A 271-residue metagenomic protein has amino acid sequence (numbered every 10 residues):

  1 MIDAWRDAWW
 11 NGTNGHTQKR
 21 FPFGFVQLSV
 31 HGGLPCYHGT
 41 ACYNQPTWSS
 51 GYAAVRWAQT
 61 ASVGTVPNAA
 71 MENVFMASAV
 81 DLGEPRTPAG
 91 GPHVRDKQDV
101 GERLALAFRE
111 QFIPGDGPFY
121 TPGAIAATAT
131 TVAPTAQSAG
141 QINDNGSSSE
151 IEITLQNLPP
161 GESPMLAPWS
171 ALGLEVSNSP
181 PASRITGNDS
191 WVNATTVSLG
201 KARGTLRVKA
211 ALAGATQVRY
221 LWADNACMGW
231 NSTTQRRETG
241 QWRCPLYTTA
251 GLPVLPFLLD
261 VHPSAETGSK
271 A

Functional and structural regions predicted by a protein language model:
M1-N225, W230-A271: Catalytic-domain carbohydrate-binding cleft regions of carbohydrate-active enzymes
